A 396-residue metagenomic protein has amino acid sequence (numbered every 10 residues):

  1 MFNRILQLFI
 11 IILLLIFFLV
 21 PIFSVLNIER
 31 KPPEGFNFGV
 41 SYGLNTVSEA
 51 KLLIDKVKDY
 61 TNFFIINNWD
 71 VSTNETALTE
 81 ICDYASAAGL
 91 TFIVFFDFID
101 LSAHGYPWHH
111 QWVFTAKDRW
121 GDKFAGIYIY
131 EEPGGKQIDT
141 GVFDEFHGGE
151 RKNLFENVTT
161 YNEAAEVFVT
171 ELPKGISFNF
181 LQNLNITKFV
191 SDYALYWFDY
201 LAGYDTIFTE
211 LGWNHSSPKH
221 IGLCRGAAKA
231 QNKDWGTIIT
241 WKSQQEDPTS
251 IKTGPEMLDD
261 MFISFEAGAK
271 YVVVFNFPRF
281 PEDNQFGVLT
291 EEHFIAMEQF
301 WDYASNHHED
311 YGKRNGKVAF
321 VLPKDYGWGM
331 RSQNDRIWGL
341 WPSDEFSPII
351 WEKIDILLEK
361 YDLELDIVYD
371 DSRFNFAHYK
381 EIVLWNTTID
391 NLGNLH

Functional and structural regions predicted by a protein language model:
M1-F17, P21-V25: N-terminal Sec-pathway targeting helices
V20-H396: Glycan-processing catalytic domains of CAZymes
